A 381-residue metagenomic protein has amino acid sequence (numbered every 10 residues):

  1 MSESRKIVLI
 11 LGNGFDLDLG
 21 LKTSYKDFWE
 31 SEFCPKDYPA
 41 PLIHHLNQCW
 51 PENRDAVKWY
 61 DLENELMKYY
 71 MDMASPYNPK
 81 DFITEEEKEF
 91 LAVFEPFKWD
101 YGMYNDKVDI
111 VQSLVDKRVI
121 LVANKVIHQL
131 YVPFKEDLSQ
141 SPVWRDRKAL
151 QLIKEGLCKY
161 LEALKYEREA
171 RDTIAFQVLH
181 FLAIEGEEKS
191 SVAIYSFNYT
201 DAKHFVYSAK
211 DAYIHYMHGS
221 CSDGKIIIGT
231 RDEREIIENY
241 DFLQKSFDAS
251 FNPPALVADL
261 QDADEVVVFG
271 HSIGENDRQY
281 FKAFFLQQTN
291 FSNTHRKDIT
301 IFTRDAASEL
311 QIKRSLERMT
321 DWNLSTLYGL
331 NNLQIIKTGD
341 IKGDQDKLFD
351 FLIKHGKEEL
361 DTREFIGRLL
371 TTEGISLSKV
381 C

Functional and structural regions predicted by a protein language model:
M1-L19, Y25-F28, K210, A255-C381: SIR2/sirtuin-family catalytic core signature
Y25-L46: Short catalytic helix/loop segments, enriched in acidic residues and glycine and frequently bearing histidine
S31, F205, Q287: Active-site catalytic microenvironments for nucleophilic, acid-base chemistry
F33-K36, G219-S222, E238-Q244, F291-T294 (+1 more regions): Glycine-rich loops and low-complexity Gly/Arg-rich segments that provide flexible linkers or classic glycine-based
Y38-H45, G224-I227, S246-F247, K297-D305 (+1 more regions): Short C-terminal domain-edge/linker segments immediately following a structured domain
A40-F251, D262: Extended, H/D-rich, highly charged conserved domains that either
